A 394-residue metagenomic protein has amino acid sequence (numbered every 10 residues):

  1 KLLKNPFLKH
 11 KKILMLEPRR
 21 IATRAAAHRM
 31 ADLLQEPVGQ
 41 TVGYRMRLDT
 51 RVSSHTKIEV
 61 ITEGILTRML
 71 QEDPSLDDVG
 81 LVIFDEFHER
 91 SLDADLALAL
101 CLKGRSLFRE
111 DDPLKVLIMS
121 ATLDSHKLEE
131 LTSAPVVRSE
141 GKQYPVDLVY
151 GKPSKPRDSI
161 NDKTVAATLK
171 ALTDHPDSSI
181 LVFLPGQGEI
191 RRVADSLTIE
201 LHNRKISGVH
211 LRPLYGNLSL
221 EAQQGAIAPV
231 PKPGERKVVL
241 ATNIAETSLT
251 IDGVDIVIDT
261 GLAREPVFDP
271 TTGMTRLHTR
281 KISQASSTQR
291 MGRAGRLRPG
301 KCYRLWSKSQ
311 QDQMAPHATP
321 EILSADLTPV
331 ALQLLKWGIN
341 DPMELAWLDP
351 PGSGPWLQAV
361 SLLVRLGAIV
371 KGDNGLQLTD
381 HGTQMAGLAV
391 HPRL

Functional and structural regions predicted by a protein language model:
K1-P392: P-loop NTPase motor module signature
